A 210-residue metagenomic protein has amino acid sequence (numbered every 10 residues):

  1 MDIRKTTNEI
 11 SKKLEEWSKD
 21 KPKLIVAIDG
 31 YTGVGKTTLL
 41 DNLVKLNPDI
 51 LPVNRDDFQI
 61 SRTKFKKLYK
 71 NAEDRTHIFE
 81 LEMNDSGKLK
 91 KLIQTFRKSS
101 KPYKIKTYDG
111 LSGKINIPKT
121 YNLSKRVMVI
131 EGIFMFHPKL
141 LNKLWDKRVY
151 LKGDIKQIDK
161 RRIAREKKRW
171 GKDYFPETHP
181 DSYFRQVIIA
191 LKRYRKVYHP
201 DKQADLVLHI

Functional and structural regions predicted by a protein language model:
M1-I25: Extreme N-terminal, non-catalytic leader segments that precede Walker-type/kinase nucleotide-binding cores
Y31: P-loop (Walker A) phosphate-binding loop of NTP-binding proteins
G35: Conserved glycine(s) of the Walker
L39: Hydrophobic positions on the alpha1 helix immediately C-terminal to the Walker A/P-loop
K45-V53: Post-Walker A helix-loop "phosphate-sensing" segment adjacent to the P-loop in P-loop NTPases
L51, I60, K64-S112: Conserved nucleotide-sensing/catalytic segment adjacent to the nucleotide-binding pocket in NTP-handling enzymes
K114-K168: ATP-dependent NMP and nucleoside kinases share a basic, alpha-helical "lid"
K168-I210: Small-molecule kinase domains that catalyze NTP-dependent phosphoryl transfer to phosphate-bearing small molecules
